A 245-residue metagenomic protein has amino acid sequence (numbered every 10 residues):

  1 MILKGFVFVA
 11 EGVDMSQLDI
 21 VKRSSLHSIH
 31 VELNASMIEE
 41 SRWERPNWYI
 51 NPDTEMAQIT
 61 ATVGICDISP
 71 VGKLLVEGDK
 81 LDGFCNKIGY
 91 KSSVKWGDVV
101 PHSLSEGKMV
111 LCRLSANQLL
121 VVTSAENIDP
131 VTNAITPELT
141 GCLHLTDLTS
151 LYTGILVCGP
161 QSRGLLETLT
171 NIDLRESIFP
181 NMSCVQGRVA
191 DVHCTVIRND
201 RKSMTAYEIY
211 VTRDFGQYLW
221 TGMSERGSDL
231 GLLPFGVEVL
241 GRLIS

Functional and structural regions predicted by a protein language model:
I2-S245: Basic, glycine/lysine-rich polyanion-binding surfaces/domains
